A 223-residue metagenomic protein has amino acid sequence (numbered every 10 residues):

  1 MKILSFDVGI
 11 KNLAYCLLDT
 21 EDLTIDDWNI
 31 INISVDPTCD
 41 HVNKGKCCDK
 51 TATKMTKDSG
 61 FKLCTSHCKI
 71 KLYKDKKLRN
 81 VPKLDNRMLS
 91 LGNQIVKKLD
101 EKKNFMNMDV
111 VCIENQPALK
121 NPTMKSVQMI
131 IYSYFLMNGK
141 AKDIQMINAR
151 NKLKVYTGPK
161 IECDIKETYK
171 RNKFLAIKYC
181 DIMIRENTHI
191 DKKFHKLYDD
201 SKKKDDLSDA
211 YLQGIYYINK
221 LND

Functional and structural regions predicted by a protein language model:
M1-D223: Phosphate- and other anionic-substrate recognition elements at nucleic-acid/protein interfaces
